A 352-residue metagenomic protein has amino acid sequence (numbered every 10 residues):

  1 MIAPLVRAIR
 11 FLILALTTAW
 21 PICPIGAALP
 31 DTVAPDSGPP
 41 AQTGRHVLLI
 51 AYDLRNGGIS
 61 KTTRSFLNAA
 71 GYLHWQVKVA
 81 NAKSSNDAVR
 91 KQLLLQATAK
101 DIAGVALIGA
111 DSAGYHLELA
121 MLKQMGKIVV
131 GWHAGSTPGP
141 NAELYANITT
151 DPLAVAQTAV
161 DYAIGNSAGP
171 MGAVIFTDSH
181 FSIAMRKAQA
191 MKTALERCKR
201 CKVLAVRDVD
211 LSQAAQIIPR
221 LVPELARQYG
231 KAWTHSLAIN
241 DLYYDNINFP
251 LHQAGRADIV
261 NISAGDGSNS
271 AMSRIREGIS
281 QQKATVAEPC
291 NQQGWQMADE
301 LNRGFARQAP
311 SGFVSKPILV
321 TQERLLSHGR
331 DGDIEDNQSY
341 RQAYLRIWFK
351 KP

Functional and structural regions predicted by a protein language model:
R10-P24: Bacterial N-terminal signal peptides
I25-G44, P289-P352: Hinge/cleft segment of the Venus flytrap/periplasmic-binding protein
L29-S65, A69, K78-Q92, G109-S112 (+2 more regions): Extracytoplasmic "Venus flytrap"
V47-L48, Y52-N56, F66-N68, V155-R207 (+3 more regions): An alpha-beta-alpha
L49-I50, D101-A110, I128-W132, V174-I175 (+4 more regions): Periplasmic-binding protein-like
G71-S84, G172-I175, L195-Q216, H235: Short beta-strand elements in bilobed, periplasmic/extracellular small-molecule ligand-binding domains
V105-Q124, M191, D210-R274: Hydrophobic alpha-helical
A113, L117-A154, G172, S268-R276 (+1 more regions): Flexible loop/hinge segments that line or gate small-molecule binding clefts
